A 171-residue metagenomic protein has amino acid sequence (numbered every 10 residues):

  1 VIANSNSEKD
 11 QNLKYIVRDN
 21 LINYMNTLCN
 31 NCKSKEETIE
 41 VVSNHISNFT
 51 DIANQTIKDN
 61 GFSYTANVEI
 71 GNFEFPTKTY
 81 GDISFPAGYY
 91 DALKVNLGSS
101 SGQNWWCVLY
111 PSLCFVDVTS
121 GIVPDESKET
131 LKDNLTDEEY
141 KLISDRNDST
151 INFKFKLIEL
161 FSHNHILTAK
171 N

Functional and structural regions predicted by a protein language model:
V1-I2, T65-E69, A92-N96, W106-V108 (+1 more regions): Soluble periplasmic/extracytoplasmic beta-strand elements of cell-envelope proteins
V1-I46: Early exported N-terminus immediately downstream of N-terminal targeting peptides
N6-S7, F73-P76, G102, L113-F115: Solvent-exposed loop/turn segments at secondary-structure junctions within structured extracellular/periplasmic domains
L28, H45, T56, N96 (+1 more regions): Residues that form generic nucleotide/phosphate-binding pockets
K35-P76: Amphipathic, coiled-coil-like alpha-helical scaffolding segments used for oligomerization/assembly
T79-Y80: Glycine-rich, charged/polar anion/phosphate-binding loops that engage phosphate groups from diverse ligands
I83-I151: Soluble extracytoplasmic domains of inner/organellar membrane proteins
L142-N171: Short flanking/linker segments adjacent to small metal-binding domains or redox-active Cys/His motifs
